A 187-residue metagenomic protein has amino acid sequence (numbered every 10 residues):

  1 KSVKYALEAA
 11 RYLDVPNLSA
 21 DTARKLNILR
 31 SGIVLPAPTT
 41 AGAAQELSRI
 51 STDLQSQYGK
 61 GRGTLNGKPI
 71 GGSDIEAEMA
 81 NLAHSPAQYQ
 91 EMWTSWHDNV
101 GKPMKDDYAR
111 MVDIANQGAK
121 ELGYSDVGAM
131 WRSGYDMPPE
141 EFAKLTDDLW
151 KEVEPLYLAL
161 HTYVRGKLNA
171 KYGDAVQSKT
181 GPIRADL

Functional and structural regions predicted by a protein language model:
K1-R110, G128: N-terminal helix-rich structural modules
I70-G72, A109-L187: Active-site-proximal, well-structured secondary-structure segments within enzyme catalytic domains
